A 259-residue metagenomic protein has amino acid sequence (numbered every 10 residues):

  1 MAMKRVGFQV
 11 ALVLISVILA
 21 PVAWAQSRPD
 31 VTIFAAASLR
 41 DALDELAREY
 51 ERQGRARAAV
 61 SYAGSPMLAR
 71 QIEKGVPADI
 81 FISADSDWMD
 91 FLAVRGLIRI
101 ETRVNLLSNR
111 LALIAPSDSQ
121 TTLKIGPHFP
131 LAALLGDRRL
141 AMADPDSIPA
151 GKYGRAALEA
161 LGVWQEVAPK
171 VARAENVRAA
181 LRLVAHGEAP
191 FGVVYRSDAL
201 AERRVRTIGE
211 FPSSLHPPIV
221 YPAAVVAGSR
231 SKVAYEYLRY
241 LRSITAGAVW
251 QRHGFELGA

Functional and structural regions predicted by a protein language model:
M1-A11: Bacterial N-terminal signal peptides that target proteins for export
Q9-A20: Bacterial N-terminal signal peptides
W24-V76, S83-S86, D90-N109, I114-A259: Exported/periplasmic ABC-transporter solute-binding proteins
